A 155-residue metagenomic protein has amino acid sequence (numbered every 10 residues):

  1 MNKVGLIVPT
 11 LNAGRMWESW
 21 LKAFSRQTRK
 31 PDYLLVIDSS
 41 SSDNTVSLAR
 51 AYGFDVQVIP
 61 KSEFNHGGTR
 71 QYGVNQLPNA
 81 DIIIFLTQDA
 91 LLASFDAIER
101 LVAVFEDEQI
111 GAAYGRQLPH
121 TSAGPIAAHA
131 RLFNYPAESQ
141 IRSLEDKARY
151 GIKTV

Functional and structural regions predicted by a protein language model:
N2-V8, A23-F24, D32-I37: Hydrophobic targeting segments
N12-R26: Short, well-formed alpha-helical segments that are part of the catalytic scaffolds of diverse glycosyltransferases
E18, D43-A51: Acidic helix N-cap motif at the loop->helix transition within catalytic regions of sugar-transfer enzymes
D38-V46, L91: A conserved acidic beta->alpha catalytic loop
K61-P78: Glycine-rich, basic loop-to-helix element that forms the pyrophosphate-binding segment of sugar-nucleotide handling
A80-L91: Short beta-strand-to-loop acidic/aromatic patch adjacent to the donor-nucleotide binding site
L91, F95-A128: Conserved donor NDP-sugar-binding/catalytic core segment of glycosyltransferases
G115, F133-V155: Short, flexible, basic/aromatic active-site loop/helix in glycosyltransferases
